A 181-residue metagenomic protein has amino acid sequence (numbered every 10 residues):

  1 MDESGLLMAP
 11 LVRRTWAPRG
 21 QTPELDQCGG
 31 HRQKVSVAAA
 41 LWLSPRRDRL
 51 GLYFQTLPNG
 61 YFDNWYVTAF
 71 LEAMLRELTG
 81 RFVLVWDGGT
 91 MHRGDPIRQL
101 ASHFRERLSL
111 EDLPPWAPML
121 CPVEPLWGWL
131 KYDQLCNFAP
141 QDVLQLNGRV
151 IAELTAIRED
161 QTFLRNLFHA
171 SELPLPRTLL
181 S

Functional and structural regions predicted by a protein language model:
M1-S181: Short functional hotspots at interaction and active-site rims
